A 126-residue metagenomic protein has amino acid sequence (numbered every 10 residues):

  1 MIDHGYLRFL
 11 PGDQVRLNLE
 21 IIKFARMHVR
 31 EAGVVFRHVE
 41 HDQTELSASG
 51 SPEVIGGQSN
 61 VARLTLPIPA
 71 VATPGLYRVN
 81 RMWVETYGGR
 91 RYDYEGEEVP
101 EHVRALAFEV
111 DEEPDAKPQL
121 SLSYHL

Functional and structural regions predicted by a protein language model:
M1-D13, A107-L126: Short, compositionally biased P/S/T/A/G/V-rich stretches that sit at domain boundaries
L7-H28, H38-E40, T86: Extracellular acidic, Ser/Thr/Pro-rich low-complexity tracts
G33-R37: Beta-strand signatures of extracellular beta-sandwich domains
H41-S59: Solvent-exposed serine/threonine-rich low-complexity stretches and specific carbohydrate-binding patches
N60-L66, L106: Short strand-edge motifs at loop-to-beta-strand transitions and within beta-strands of extracellular beta-rich domains
A70-N80: Short glycine/proline/serine/threonine-rich loop/turn segments at secondary-structure transition edges
R81-G88: Extracellular/lumenal glycan-associated surfaces
G88-A105: Beta-sandwich strand segments
